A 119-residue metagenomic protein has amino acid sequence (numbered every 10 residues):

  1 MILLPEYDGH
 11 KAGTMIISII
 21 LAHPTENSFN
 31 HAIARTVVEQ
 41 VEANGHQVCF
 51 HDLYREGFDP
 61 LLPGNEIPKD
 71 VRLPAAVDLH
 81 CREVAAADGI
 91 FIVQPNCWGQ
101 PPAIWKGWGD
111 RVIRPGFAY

Functional and structural regions predicted by a protein language model:
L3-T14: Short, Lys/Arg-enriched N-terminal segments with co-localized hydrophobic residues within the first ~10-30 amino acids
I16-H46: N-terminal beta1-alpha1 ligand-phosphate binding loop
I20-A22, H51, V93: Short hydrophobic segments within beta-strands
F29, P60, P101-A103: Short glycine-/acidic-enriched loop or helix-start segments at secondary-structure transitions that form or flank
A32, H51, P115-Y119: A polyanion-binding, active-site-adjacent surface
T36-V37, I67, G107-D110: Glycine-rich, phosphate-binding/catalytic loops in enzymes
L53-R72: N-terminal beta-loop-helix "entrance" segment that forms/cooperates in small-molecule cofactor or anionic ligand
R72-Y119: Helix-loop-strand module that forms the ligand-binding subsite of alpha/beta enzymes
